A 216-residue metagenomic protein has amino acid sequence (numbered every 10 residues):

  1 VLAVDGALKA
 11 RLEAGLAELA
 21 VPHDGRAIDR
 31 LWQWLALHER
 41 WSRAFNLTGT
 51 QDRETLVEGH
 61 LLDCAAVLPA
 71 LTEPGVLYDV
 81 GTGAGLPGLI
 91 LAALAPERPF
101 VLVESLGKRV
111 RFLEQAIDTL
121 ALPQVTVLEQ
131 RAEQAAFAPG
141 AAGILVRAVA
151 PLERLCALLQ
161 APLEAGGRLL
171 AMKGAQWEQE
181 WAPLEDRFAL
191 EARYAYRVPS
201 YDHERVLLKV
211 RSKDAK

Functional and structural regions predicted by a protein language model:
L2-Y78, K108-V125: Class I SAM-dependent transferase core
H38, L91, K173, V210: Residue-level signal for inorganic ion chemistry
L62-V146, C156-A157: Conserved SAM/SAH cofactor-binding pocket of Class I
P99, Q124-T126, R168, A189-A192: Conserved beta-strand segments of alpha/beta enzyme cores
V101, G174-K216: Active-site capping/gating segments
E133, P151, G174-E178: Short "lid" loop at the C-terminus of a central beta-strand within the Rossmann-like core of SAM-dependent
C156-R168: A short glycine-rich, Lys/Arg-flanked "PGG" loop and its adjoining helix->strand segment in the class I
G166-Q176: Conserved beta-strand signature within the Rossmann-like core of class I S-adenosyl-L-methionine
